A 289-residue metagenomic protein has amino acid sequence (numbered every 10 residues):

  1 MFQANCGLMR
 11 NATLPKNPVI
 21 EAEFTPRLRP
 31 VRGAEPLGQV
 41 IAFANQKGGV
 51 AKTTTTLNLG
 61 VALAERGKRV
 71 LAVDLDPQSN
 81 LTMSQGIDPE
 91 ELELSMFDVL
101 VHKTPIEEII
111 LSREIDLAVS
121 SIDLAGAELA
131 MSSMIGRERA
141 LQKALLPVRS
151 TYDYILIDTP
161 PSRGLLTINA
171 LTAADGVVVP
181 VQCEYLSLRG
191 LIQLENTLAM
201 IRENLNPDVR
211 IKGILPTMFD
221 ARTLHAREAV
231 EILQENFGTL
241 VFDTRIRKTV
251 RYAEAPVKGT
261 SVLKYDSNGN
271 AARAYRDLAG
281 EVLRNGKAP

Functional and structural regions predicted by a protein language model:
M1-P289: P-loop NTP-binding core
